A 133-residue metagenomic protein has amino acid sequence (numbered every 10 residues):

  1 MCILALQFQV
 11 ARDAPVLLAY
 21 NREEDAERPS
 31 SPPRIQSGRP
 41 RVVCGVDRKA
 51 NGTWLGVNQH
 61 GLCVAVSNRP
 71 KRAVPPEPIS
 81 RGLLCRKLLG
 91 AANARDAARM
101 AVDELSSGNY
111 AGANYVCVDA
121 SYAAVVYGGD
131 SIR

Functional and structural regions predicted by a protein language model:
M1-R133: N-terminal nucleophile
